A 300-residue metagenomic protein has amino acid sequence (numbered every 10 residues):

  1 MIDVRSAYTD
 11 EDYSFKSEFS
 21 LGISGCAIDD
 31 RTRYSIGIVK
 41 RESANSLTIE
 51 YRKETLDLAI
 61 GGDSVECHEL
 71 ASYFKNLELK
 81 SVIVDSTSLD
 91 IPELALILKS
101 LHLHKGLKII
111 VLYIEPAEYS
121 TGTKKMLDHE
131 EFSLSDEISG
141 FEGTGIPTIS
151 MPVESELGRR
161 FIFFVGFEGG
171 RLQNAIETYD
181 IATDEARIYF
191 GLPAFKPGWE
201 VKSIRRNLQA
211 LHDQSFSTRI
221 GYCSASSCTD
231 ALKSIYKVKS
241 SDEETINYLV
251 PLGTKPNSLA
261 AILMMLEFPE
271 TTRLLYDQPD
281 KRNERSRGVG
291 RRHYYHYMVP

Functional and structural regions predicted by a protein language model:
Y8-Y13, Y34, S227-T245, N257-L263: A short, acidic, amphipathic alpha-helical segment used as a generic capping/interface helix at domain edges
G25-T32, D85-L96, E115-S120, F163-Q173 (+3 more regions): Gly/Ser/Thr-rich loops at beta-strand to alpha-helix junctions that form or flank small-molecule/cofactor-binding
R41-I83, S100, H104: A broadly used, surface-exposed interaction patch
S46-K53, I110-Y113, E185-A194, G198 (+1 more regions): Short internal beta-strands
L107-G143, P193-F195, E200-L211, K281: Long, charge-dense
I114-T121, A194, P269-P300: Short, flexible loop segments at boundaries between secondary-structure elements
I138-G169, S226: A conserved mid-domain beta-alpha-beta active-site/ligand-binding segment of alpha/beta enzyme cores
V165-V238: Redox- and metal-dependent alpha/beta enzyme cores, enriched for Fe-S-associated oxidoreductases and cofactor-handling
